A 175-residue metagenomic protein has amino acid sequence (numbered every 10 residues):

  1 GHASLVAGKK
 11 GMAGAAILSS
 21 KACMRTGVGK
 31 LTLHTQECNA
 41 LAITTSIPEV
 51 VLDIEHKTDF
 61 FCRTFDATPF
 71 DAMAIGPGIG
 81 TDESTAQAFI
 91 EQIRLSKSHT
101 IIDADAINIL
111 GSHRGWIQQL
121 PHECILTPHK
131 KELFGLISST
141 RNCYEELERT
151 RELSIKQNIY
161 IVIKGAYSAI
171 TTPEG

Functional and structural regions predicted by a protein language model:
G1-I101, N108-E123, K130, F134-G175: Small-residue (G/A/S/T)-rich helix-start motifs and N-terminal tracts that mark the onset
